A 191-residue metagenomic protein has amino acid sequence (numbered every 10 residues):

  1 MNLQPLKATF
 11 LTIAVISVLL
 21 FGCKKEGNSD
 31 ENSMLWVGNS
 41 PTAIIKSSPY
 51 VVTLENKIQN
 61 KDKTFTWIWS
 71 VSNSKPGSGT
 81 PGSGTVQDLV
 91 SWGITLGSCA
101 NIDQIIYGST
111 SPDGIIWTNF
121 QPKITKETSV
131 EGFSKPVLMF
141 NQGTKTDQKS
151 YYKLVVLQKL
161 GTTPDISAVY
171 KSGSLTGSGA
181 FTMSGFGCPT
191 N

Functional and structural regions predicted by a protein language model:
N2-F10: Bacterial N-terminal signal peptides that target proteins for export
T9-S17: Sec-dependent N-terminal signal peptides
L19-G22: C-terminal motif of bacterial Sec signal peptides marking the signal peptidase cleavage site
K24-E26: Bacterial signal peptide processing site
S29-N191: Extracellular or exported targeting regions of proteins
